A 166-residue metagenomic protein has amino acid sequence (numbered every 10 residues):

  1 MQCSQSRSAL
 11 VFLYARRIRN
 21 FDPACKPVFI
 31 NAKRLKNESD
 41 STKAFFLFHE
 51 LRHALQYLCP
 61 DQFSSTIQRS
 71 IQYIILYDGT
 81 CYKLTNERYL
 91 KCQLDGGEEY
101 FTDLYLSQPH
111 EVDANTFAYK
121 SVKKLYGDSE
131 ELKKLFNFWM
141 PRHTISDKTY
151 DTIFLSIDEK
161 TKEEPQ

Functional and structural regions predicted by a protein language model:
M1-N20, F138, R142-Q166: C-terminal or late-domain output modules
S4-S41, A54-L58, Q62: Active-site scaffold of zinc-dependent metalloenzymes
A32, H53-Y57, R69-D78: A Zn2+-metalloprotease active-site environment signal
E38-T42, F46, L104-P109: Soluble non-cytosolic domains of exported or imported proteins
T42-F45, Q62, I67-I71, C81 (+1 more regions): Acidic, low-complexity, intrinsically disordered interaction modules
F45-L58, A114: Active-site recognition of the HExxH zinc-binding catalytic motif
H53, Y57-D61, K120-G127: Alpha-helix capping at helix-to-loop junctions
I71-D158: Metalloprotease/metallohydrolase-associated module, dominated by Zn2+-dependent proteases
